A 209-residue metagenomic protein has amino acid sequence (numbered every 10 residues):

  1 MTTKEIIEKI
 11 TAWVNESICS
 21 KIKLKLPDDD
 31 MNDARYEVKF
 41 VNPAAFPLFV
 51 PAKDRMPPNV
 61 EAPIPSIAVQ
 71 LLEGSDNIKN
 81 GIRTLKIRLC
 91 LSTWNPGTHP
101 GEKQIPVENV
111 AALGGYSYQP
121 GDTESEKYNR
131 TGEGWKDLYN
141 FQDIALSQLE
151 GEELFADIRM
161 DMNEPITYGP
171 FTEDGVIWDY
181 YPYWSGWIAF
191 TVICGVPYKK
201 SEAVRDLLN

Functional and structural regions predicted by a protein language model:
M1-N80, A203-N209: Small/polar-rich, solvent-exposed N-terminal microdomains that initiate assembly or binding
E5, I64, T84, K136 (+2 more regions): Short, well-structured alpha-helical interface segments that form or flank functional binding sites
N15-I18, G97, L146-E153: Short amphipathic alpha-helical signal-transduction/dimerization elements
M31, G81, H99, G175-V176: Intrinsic-disorder/low-complexity loop/linker signature
I64, N80-K86, Y181-A189: A general secondary-structure signal for short beta-strands and their flanking turns/coil in non-transmembrane regions
Q70-G74, I78-K127: Active-site-adjacent structural patch at catalytic or cofactor/ligand-binding sites
G121-P197: Acidic-leaning, charged glycine-interspersed low-complexity segments
T191-N209: Protruding loop/beta-arch "assembly-hinge" segments enriched in small, turn-prone residues
